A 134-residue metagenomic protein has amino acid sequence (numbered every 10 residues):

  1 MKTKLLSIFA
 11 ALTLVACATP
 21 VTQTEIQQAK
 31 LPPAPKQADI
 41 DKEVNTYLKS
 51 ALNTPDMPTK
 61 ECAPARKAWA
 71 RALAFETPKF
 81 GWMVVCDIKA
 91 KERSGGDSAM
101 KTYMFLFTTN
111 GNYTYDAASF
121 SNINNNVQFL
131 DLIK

Functional and structural regions predicted by a protein language model:
M1-A18: Sec-dependent bacterial lipoprotein signal peptides
A18-K134: Cystatin/cathelin-like cysteine-protease inhibitor module
